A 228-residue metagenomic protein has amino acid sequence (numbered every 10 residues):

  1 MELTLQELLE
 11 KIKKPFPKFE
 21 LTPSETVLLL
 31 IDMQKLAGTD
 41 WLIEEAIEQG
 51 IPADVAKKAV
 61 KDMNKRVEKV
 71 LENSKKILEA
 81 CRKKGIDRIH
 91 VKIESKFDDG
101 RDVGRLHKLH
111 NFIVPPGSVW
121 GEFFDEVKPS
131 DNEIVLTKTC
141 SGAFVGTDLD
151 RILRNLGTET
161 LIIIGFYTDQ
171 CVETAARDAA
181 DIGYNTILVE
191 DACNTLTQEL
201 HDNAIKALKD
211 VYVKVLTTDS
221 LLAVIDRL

Functional and structural regions predicted by a protein language model:
M1-T4, V55-N64, K108: Short, basic, glycine/proline-bearing loop/turn elements
M1-V27, W41-Q49, K75-K84, S95-K96 (+1 more regions): Active-site-adjacent betaalpha module
L29-I31: Short hydrophobic beta-strand that contains or immediately precedes a catalytic carboxylate
Q34-L42: Short acidic, Gly/Ser-rich segments with clustered Asp/Glu that frequently serve as metal-coordination loops in enzyme
A37, V60-R66, L161-I162: Surface-exposed cleft-lining segments at the edges of enzyme active sites
G38, F97-G100: Short catalytic/ligand-binding loop motif for oxyanion handling, primarily in non-cytosolic enzymes, centered on
W41-M63: A solvent-exposed, charged loop/short amphipathic helix patch at secondary-structure junctions
H90-I93: Catalytic-core segment of enzymes that process non-peptidic bonds
